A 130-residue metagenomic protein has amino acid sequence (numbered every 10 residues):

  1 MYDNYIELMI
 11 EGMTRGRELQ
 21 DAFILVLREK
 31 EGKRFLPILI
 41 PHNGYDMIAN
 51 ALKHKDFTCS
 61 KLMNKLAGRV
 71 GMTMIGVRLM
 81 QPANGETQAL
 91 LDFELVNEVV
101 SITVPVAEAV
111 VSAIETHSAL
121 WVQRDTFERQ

Functional and structural regions predicted by a protein language model:
M1-Q130: Divalent-cation
